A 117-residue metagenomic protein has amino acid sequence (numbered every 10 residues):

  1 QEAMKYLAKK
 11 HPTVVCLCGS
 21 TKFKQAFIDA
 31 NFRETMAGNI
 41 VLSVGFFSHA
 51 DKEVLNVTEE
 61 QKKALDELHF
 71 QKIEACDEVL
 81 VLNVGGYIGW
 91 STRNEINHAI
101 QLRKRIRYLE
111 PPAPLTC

Functional and structural regions predicted by a protein language model:
Q1-C117: Conserved catalytic or regulatory cores that recognize and/or transform ribose-phosphate-containing ligands
